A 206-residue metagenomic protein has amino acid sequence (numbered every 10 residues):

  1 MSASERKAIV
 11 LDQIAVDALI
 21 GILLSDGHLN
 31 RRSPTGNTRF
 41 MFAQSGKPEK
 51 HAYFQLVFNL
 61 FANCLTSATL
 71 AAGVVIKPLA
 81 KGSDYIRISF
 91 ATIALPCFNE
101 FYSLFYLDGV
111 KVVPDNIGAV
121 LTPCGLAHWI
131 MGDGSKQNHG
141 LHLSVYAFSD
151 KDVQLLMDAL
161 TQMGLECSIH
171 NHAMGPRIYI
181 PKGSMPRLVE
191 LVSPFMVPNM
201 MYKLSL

Functional and structural regions predicted by a protein language model:
M1-L206: Internal intein/HINT superfamily modules and their associated LAGLIDADG
